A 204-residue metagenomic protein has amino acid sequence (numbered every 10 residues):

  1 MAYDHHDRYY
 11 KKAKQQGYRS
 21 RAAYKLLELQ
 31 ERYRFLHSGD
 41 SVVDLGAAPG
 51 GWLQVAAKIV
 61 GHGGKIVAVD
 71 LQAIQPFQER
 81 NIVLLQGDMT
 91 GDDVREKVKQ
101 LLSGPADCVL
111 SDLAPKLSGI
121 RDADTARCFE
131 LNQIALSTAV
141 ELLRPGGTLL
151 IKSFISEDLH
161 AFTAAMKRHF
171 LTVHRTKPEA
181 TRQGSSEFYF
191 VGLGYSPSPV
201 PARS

Functional and structural regions predicted by a protein language model:
M1-S38: Class I SAM-dependent methyltransferase Rossmann-like catalytic core, especially the SAM/SAH-binding loop
E31-H37, L102-S103, E141-L142: Glycine-rich helix-loop-beta junction characteristic of Rossmann-like nucleotide cofactor-binding loops
S38-A48: Conserved class I S-adenosyl-L-methionine
P49-H62: Conserved SAM-binding loop of SAM-dependent methyltransferases across substrates and taxa, primarily the Class I
H62-G63, L143-T148: Short glycine-dipeptide loop
V69-S118: S-adenosyl-L-methionine
F129-P145: A short glycine-rich, Lys/Arg-flanked "PGG" loop and its adjoining helix->strand segment in the class I
S153-S204: Class I S-adenosyl-L-methionine
